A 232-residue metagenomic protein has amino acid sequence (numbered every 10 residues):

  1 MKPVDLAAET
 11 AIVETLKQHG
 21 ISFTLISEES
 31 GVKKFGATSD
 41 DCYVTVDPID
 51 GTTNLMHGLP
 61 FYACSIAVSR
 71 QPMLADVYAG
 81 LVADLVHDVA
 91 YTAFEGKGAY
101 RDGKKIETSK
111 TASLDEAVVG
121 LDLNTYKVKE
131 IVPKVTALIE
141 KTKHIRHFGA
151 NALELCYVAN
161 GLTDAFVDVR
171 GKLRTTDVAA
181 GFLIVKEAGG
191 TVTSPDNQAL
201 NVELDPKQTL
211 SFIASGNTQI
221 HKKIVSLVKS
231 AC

Functional and structural regions predicted by a protein language model:
M1-I49, Q219, V225-A231: N-terminal subdomain of lithium-sensitive/metallo-dependent phosphomonoesterases centered on the IMPase/IPPase/PAP
D5, E28, D47-D50, D84 (+3 more regions): Acidic active-site catalytic centers that drive phospho-/nucleotidyl reactions and related ester hydrolyses
I12, L16, C64, V68 (+1 more regions): Buried hydrophobic packing segments
T24-E28, V46, L55-H57, R146-G149 (+1 more regions): General beta-strand structural signal in soluble alpha/beta enzymes
S30, I49, V86, N124 (+1 more regions): Anionic group-transfer/hydrolysis microenvironments
T38-G96: DPxDG-like acidic metal-binding loop motif
F94, I106-C232: An extended, acidic
